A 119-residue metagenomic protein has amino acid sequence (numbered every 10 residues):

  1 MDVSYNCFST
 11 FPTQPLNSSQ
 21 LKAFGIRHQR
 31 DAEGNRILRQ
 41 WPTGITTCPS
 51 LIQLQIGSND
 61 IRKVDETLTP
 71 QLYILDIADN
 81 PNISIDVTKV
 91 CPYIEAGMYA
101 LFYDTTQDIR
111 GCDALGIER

Functional and structural regions predicted by a protein language model:
M1-V3, L21-A32, L51-I56, L75-I77 (+1 more regions): Conserved hydrophobic beta-strand positions in leucine-rich repeat
N6, Q29-D31, N35-R36, S58-N59 (+2 more regions): Conserved "Asn-ladder"/turn position within leucine-rich repeats
F8, L21, L38, L51 (+3 more regions): Conserved hydrophobic position(s) of the canonical leucine-rich repeat
F8-Q14, L38-G44, I61-T67, I85-C91: The feature encodes a structural signal of leucine-rich repeats
P15-Q20, C48-I52, L68-Y73, V90-P92: Short "repeat-start/strand-capping" segments in structured domains, especially the N-termini of parallel beta-helix
L16, E33, T46, I56-N59: WD40 beta-propeller blade-start loop/N-cap
R62-R119: Leucine-rich solenoid repeat scaffolds
